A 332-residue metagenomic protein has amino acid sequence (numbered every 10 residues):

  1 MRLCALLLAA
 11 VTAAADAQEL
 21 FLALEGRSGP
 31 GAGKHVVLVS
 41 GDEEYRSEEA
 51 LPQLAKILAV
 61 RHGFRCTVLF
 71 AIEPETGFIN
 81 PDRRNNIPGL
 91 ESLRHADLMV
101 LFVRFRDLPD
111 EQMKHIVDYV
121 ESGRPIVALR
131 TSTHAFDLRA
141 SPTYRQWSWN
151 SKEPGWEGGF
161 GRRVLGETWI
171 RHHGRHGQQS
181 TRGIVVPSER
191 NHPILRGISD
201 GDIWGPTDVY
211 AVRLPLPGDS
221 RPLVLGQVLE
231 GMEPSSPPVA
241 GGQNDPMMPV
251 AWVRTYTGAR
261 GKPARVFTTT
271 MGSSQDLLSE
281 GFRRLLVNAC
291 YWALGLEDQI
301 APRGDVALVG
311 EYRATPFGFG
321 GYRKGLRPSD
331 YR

Functional and structural regions predicted by a protein language model:
R2-D16: Bacterial N-terminal signal peptides
Q18-G31, E49-A50, I57-F64, E230-R332: Extracellular ligand-binding/catalytic regions of CAZymes and related secreted enzymes and adhesion modules
L20-F21, A59, R65, R83-R84 (+2 more regions): Catalytic beta-strand/loop cores that center a nucleophilic Ser/Cys/Thr and support acyl-enzyme chemistry
F21-S28, V37-V39, E43-F136: Helical hinge/lid and interdomain linker segments adjacent to catalytic or ligand-binding clefts that mediate domain
K34: Nucleotide donor/acceptor-binding cores
L69, L225, T269: Hydrophobic residues at beta-strand termini and immediately following loops that shape nucleotide-binding pockets
L101, R106-G197: A glycine-rich, often tryptophan-bearing local segment used as a flexible ligand/cofactor-contacting loop or short
P125, S132, V228, G272-S274: Catalytic metal-binding/acid-base residues of hydrolase active sites
